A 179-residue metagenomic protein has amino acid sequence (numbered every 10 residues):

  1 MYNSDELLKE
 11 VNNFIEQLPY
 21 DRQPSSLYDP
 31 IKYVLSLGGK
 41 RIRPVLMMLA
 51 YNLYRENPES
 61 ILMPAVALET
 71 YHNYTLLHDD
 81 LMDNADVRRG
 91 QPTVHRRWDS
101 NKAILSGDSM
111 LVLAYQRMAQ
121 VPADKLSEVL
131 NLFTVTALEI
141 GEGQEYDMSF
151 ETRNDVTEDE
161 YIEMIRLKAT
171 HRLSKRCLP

Functional and structural regions predicted by a protein language model:
M1-P19: N-terminal amphipathic/basic leader segments beginning at the initiator methionine
Y20-P179: Mg2+-dependent prenyl diphosphate-binding active-site environment of isoprenoid biosynthetic enzymes
